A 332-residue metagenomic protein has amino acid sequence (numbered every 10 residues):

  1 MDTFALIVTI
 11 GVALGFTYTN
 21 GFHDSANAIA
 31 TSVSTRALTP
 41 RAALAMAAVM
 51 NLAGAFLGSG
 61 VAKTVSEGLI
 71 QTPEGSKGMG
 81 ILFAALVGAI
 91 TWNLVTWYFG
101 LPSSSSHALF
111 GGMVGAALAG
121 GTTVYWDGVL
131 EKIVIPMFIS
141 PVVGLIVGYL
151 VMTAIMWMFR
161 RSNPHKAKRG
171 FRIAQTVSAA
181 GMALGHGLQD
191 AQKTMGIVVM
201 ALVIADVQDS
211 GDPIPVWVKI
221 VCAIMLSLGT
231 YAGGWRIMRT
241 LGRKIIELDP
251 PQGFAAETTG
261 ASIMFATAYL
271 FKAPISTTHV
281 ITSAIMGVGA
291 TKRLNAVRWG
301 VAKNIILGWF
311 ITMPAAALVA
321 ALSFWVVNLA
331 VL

Functional and structural regions predicted by a protein language model:
M1-L332: Multi-pass alpha-helical transmembrane bundle typical of ion/small-solute transporters and intramembrane aspartyl
